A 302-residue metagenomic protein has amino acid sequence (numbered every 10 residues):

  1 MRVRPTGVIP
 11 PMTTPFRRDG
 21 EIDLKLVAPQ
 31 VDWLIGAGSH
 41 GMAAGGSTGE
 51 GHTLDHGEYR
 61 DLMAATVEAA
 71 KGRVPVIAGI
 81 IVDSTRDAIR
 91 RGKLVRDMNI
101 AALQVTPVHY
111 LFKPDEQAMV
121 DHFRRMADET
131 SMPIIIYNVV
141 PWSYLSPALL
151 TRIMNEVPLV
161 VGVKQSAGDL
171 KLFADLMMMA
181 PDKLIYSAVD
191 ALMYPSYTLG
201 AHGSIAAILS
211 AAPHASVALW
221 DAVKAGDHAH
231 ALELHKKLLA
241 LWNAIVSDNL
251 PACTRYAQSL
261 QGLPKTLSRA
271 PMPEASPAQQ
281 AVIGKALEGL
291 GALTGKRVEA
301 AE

Functional and structural regions predicted by a protein language model:
R2-P10, T14-W142, R152-M154, R297: Active-site beta->alpha loop and helix N-cap motifs at the rims of alpha/beta catalytic domains
R4, I9-T13, A37-S39, T198-A201 (+1 more regions): C-terminal alpha-helical cap/extension of soluble enzyme domains
T6, D19, H40, A44-T48 (+8 more regions): Short glycine-rich loop/turn motifs that provide flexible caps or phosphate-binding loops at active sites
I9, V27, Y59, M63 (+8 more regions): A general structural signal for well-ordered alpha-helical segments in protein cores
R18, L24, H56, P147 (+2 more regions): Alpha-helix N-capping/helix-start residues
L54-G57, R90, D115-A118, P147-L149 (+3 more regions): Short secondary-structure transition/capping segments
E68-V74, M98-N99, E129-M132, N155-L159 (+4 more regions): Short helix-capping segments at alpha-helix termini
R125-D128, V140-V246: Catalytic alpha/beta core domains of metabolic enzymes, predominantly
